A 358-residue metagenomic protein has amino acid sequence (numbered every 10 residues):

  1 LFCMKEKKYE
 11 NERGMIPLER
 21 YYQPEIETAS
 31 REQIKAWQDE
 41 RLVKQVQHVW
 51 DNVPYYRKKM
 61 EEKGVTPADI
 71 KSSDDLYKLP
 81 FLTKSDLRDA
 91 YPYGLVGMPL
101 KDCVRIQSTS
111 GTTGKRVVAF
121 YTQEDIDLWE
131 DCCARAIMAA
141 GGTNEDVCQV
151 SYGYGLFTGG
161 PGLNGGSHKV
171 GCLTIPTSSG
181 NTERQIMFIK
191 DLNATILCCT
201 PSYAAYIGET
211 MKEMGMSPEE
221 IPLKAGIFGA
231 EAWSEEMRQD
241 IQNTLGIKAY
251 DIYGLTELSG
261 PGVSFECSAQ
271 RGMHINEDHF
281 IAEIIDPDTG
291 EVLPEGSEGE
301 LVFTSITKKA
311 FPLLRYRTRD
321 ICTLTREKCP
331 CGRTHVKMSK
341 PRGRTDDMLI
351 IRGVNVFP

Functional and structural regions predicted by a protein language model:
F2-S108, G114-D131, R135-A139, T143: Nucleotide 5′-phosphate-binding alpha/beta core
C3-Q33, W37-H48, P54, V170-P358: Active-site glycine/GP-rich loop and adjacent strand/helix microenvironment that borders small-molecule binding pockets
G114-Y121, E145-Y152, I189, A194-I196: Short acidic, glycine/Ser/Thr-rich loop/turn "cap" segments at secondary-structure junctions
R116-F120, G141-V147, T174-T177, Y250: Short secondary-structure capping/junction motifs at helix and strand boundaries
I126, G153-G155, S202-Y203: Short glycine-enriched loops at secondary-structure junctions
E130-V147, N181-A194: Conserved ATP-dependent adenylate/AMP-binding module captured primarily in the ANL superfamily
A134, M138-V170: Conserved AMP-binding loop of ANL adenylate-forming enzymes
